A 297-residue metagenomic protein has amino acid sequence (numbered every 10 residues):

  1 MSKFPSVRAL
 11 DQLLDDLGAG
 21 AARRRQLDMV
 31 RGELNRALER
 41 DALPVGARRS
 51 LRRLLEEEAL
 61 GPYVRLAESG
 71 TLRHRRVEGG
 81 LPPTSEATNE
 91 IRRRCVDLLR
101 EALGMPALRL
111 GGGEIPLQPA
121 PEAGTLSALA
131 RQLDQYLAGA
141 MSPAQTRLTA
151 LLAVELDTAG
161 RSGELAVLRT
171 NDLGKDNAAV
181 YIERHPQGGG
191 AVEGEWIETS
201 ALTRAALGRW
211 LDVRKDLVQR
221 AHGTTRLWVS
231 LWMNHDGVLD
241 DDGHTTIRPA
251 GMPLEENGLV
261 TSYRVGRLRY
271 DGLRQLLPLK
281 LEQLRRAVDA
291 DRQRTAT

Functional and structural regions predicted by a protein language model:
M1-L17: N-terminal DNA-binding module of tyrosine recombinases/phage integrases
L13, E33-L34, L99, W210-V213 (+1 more regions): Conserved hydrophobic/aromatic "anchor" residues that stabilize well-ordered secondary structure elements
D16-A107, T199: Non-catalytic DNA-binding core/recognition domains of DNA-processing enzymes
G104-L137: Flexible interdomain linker/hinge and immediately adjacent N-terminus of the catalytic tyrosine-recombinase domain
R131-S162: Basic, Lys/Arg- and aromatic-enriched nucleic-acid-binding interface segment
E155-A178, T297: Short, charged phosphate-coordinating catalytic segments
D176, H185-G266: Basic, alpha-helical nucleic-acid-contacting "clamp/cap" segments
P249-T297: Short, basic (Lys/Arg/His-rich) helix/loop patches that form interaction surfaces in the mid-to-C-terminal regions
